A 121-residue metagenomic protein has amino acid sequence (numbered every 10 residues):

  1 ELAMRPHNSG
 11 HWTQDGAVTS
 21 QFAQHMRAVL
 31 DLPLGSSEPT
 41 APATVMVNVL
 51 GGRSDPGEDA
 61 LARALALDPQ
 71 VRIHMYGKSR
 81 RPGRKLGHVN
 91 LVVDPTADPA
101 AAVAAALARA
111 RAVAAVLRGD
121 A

Functional and structural regions predicted by a protein language model:
E1-L2, M75: Active-site proximal loops enriched in glycine and acidic residues that flank catalytic Cys/His/Asp and coordinate
A3-G52: Active-site "cap" helix and flanking loop/linker of ATP-utilizing ligase/carboxylase catalytic domains
P6, R27, I73, S79 (+1 more regions): Short glycine- and Lys/Arg-enriched binding-loop motifs that mark or flank ligand-binding interfaces
S9-H11, P56, P82, D98: Intrinsically disordered, low-complexity acidic/polar segments
R27-G35, P69, A115-G119: Generic secondary-structure signature for well-ordered alpha-helical cores
T40-A41, V47-R80: Glycine-rich active-site loop/lid that clamps phosphate-bearing ligands
K78-A121: Generic C-terminus detector
